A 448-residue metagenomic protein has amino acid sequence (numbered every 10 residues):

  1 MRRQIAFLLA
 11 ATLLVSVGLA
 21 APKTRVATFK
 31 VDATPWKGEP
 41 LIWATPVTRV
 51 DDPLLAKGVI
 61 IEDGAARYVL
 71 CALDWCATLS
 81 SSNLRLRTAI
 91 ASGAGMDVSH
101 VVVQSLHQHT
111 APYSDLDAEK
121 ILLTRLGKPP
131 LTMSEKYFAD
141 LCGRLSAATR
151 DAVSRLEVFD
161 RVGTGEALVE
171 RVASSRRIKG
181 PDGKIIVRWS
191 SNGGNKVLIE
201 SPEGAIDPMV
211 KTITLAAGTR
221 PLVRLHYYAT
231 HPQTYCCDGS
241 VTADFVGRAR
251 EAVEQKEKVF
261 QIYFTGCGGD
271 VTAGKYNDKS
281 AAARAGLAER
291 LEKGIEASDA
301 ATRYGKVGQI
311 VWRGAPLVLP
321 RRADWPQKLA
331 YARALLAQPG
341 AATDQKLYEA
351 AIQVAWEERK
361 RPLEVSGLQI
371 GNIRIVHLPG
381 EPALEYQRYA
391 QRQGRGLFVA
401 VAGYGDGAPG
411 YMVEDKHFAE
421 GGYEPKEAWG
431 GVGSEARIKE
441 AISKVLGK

Functional and structural regions predicted by a protein language model:
M1-Q4: Positively charged n-region of N-terminal signal peptides that target proteins for export
A6-S16: Bacterial N-terminal signal peptides
A21-F260, G266-V271, Y276-G286, D299 (+1 more regions): Conserved beta-alpha junction segments in alpha/beta enzyme cores
L291: Anionic-ligand-binding alpha/beta catalytic cores of soluble enzymes and soluble regulatory domains that recognize
I295: Glycan-recognition surfaces in beta-rich domains, encompassing non-catalytic CBMs and lectin-like receptor-binding
